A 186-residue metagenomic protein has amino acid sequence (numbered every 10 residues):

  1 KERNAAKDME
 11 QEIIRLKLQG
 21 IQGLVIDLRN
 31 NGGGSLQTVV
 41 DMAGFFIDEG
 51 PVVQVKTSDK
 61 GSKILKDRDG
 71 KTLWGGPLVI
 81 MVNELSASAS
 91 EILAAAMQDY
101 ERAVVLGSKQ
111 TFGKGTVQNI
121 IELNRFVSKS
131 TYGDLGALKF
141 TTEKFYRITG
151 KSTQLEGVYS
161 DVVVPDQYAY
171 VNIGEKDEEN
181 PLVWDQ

Functional and structural regions predicted by a protein language model:
K1-V127, K144: Cleft-lining beta-strand/loop regions that shape enzyme active-site pockets
E49, T116-E122, D134-G136, E156-V158 (+1 more regions): Acidic, S/T/G-rich, low-cysteine, solvent-exposed domains in lumenal/extracellular/periplasmic regions of secretory
V52-K56, L106-Q110, Y132-L135, Q167-A169 (+1 more regions): Short, surface-exposed, polar/charged, turn-prone segments marking secondary-structure boundaries
K129-T131, D185-Q186: A general structural signal for short secondary-structure boundary/capping elements
Y132-K144: Short acidic, Pro/Gly- and aromatic-enriched capping/linker segments at domain boundaries
R147-Q186: Conserved functional hotspot residues or short segments at active or partner-binding sites across diverse domains
